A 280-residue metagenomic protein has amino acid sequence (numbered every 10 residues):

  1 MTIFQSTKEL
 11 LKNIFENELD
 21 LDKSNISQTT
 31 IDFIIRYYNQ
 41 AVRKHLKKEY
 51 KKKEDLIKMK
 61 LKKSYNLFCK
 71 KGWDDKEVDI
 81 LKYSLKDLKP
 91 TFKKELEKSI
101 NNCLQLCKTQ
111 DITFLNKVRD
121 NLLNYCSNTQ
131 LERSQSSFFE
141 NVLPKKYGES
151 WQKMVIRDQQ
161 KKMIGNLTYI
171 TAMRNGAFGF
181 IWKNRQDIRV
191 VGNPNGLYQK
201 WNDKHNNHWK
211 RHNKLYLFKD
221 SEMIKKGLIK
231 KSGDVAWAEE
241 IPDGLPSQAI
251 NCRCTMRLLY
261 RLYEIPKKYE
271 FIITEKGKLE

Functional and structural regions predicted by a protein language model:
M1-M163, A236, I241-G244, R257-E280: N-terminal leader/targeting and assembly helices and adjacent pre-domain segments
Y147-I272: Acidic, glycine-rich two-metal-ion catalytic cores of nucleic acid-processing enzymes
